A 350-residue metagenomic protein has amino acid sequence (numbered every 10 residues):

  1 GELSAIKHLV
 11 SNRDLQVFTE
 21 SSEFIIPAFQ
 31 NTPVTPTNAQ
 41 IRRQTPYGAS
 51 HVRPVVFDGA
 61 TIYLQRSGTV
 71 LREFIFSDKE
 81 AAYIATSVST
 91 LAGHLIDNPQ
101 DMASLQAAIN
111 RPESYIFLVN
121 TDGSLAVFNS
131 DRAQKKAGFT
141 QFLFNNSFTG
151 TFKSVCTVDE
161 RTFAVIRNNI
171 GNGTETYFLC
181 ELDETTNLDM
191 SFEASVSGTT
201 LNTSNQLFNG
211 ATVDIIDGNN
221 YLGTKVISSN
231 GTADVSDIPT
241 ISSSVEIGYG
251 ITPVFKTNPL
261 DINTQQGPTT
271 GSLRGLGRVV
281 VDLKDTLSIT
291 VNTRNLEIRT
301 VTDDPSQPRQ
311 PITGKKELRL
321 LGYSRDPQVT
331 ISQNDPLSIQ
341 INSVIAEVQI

Functional and structural regions predicted by a protein language model:
G1-S4, R13, F24, P33-S50 (+2 more regions): Beta-sheet repeat architectures centered on beta-propellers
L9, H51-F57: Conserved short beta-strand element of beta-propeller blades
F18: RNase H-like, metal-dependent nuclease domains and their acidic two-metal-ion catalytic environment used
F29: Contiguous, structured surface segment used for ligand recognition
